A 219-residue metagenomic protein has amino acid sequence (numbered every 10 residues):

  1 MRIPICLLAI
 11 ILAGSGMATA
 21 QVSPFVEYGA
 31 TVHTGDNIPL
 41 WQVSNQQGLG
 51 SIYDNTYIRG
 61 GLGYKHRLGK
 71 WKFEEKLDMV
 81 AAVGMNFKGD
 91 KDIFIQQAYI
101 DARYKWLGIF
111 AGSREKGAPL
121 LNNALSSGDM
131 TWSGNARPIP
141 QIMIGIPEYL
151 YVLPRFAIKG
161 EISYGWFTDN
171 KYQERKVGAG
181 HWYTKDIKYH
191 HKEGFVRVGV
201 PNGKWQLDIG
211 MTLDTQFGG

Functional and structural regions predicted by a protein language model:
A20-G60, G69-V83: Transmembrane beta-strand segments of Gram-negative outer membrane beta-barrel proteins
Q21-S23, H66-M79, R103-L107, Y149-G160 (+1 more regions): Short loop/turn motifs that connect adjacent beta-strands in outer-membrane beta-barrel proteins
P24-D36, E75-M85, A102, I109-E115 (+2 more regions): Transmembrane beta-barrel strands of outer-membrane/channel proteins
N37-V43, K91-F94, L121-G128, N170-A179 (+1 more regions): Outer-membrane beta-barrel translocator domains and adjoining extracellular loop/strand segments of Gram-negative
N45-L49, A82-N86, S127-W132, V177-W182: Extracellular loop and loop/strand-boundary signature of outer-membrane beta-barrel proteins
I52-G60, K91-Q96, N135-I142, D186-K192: Residues that define the transmembrane beta-barrel architecture of outer-membrane proteins
I58-H66, A98-Y104, A111, I142-E148 (+1 more regions): Residues on the lipid-exposed face of transmembrane beta-strands in outer-membrane beta-barrel proteins
P147-G219: Signature for the C-terminal beta-barrel architecture of outer-membrane proteins
